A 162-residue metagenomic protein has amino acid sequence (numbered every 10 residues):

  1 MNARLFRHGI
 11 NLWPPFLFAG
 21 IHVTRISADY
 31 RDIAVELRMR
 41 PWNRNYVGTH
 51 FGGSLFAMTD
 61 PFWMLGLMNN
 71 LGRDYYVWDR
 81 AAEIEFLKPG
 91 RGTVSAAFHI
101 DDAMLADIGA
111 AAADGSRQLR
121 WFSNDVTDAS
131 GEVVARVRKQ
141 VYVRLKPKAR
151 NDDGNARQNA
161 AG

Functional and structural regions predicted by a protein language model:
M1-F18, W42: Alpha-helical membrane-targeting segments
F18-T49: Catalytic strand-loop segment that frames the active site of acyl-thioester-processing enzymes
F18-V23, R80-F86, D107-G109: Short structured motifs
A19, R31-I33, W78-A82, G92-A96 (+1 more regions): A generic structural signal for short beta-strands and their flanking turns/coil linkers
H22, E83-E85, A97-H99, D125 (+1 more regions): Residues located in well-ordered beta-strands
W42-F62, Y76: Hot-dog-fold acyl-thioester-processing enzymes
G66-A103: Hydrophobic beta-strand-centered segment that forms part of the acyl-chain substrate-binding groove
G90-R91, D101-G162: HotDog/MaoC-like acyl-thioester-processing domains
